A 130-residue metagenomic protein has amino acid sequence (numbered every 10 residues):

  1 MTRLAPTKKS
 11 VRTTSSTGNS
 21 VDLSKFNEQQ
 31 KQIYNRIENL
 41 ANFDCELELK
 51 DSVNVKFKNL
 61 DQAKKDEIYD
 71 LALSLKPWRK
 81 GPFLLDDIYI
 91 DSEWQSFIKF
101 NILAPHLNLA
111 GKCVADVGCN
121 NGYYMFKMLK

Functional and structural regions predicted by a protein language model:
M1-L75: N-terminal auxiliary segments of SAM/dcSAM-dependent transferases
P77-R79: Charged, low-complexity
F83-F97: Class I SAM-dependent methyltransferase Rossmann-like catalytic core, especially the SAM/SAH-binding loop
E93-G111: Conserved alpha-helix/loop element of class I SAM-dependent methyltransferases that forms part of the SAM/SAH-binding
A104-P105, D116, Y124: Catalytic micro-motifs at enzyme active sites that drive phosphoryl/nucleotidyl and oxygen chemistry
G111-K112, K130: Short, well-ordered alpha-helix to beta-strand connector turns
K112-N120: Conserved class I S-adenosyl-L-methionine
N121-K130: Conserved SAM-binding loop of SAM-dependent methyltransferases across substrates and taxa, primarily the Class I
